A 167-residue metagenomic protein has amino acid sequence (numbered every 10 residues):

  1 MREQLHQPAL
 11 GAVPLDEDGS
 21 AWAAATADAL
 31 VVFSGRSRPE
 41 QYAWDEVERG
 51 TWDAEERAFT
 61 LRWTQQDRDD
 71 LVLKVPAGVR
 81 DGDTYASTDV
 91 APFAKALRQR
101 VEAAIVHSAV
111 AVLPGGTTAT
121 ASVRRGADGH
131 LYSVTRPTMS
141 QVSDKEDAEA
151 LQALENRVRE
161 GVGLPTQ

Functional and structural regions predicted by a protein language model:
M1-A27: Anionic N-terminal interaction surfaces
R2-Q7, E40-Y42, E46-Q167: Acidic, Ser/Thr- and proline-rich intrinsically disordered linker/docking segments of eukaryotic scaffolds
D18-S20, S37, Q66-R68: Glycine-centered tight beta-turn/hairpin loop motif at sheet-sheet or coil-to-beta transitions
A27-Q41: Short aromatic-glycine motifs in intrinsically disordered, low-complexity regions
